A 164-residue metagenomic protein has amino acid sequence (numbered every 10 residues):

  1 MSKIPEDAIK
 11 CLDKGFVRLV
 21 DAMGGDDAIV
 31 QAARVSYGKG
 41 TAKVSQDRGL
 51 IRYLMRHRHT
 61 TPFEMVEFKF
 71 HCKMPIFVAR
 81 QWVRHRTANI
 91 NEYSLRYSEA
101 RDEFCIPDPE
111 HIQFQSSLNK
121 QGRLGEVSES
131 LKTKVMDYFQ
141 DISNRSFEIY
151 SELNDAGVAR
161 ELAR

Functional and structural regions predicted by a protein language model:
M1-R164: Family-specific signature for flavin-dependent thymidylate synthase
